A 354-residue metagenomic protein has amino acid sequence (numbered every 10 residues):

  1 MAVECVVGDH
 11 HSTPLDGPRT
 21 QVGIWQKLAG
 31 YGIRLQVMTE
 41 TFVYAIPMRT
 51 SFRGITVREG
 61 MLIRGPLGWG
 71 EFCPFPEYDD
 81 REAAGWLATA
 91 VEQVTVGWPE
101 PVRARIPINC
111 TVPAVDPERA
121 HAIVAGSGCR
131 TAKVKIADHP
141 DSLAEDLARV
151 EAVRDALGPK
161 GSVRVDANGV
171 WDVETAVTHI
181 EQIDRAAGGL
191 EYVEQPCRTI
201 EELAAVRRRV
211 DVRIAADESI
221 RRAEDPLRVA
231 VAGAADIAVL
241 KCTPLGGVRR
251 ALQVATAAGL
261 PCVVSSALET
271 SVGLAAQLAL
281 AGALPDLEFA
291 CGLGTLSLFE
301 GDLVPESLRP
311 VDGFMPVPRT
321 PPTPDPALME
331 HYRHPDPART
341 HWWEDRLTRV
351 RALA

Functional and structural regions predicted by a protein language model:
A2, S12-T13: Short linear motifs in low-complexity or flexible loops
H10-H11, V22: Alpha-helix boundary/capping motif
M38-R58, W69-P74, T95-V96, E269-A354: Flexible C-terminal active-site loop/helix
P76-R103: Active-site- and interface-proximal helix/loop "cap" or "latch" segments in soluble metabolic and energy-transducing
V102-R149, A156, G161-S162, V170-D172: Active-site beta->alpha loop and helix N-cap motifs at the rims of alpha/beta catalytic domains
H139-A276, G301: Catalytic core of soluble alpha/beta enzymes
